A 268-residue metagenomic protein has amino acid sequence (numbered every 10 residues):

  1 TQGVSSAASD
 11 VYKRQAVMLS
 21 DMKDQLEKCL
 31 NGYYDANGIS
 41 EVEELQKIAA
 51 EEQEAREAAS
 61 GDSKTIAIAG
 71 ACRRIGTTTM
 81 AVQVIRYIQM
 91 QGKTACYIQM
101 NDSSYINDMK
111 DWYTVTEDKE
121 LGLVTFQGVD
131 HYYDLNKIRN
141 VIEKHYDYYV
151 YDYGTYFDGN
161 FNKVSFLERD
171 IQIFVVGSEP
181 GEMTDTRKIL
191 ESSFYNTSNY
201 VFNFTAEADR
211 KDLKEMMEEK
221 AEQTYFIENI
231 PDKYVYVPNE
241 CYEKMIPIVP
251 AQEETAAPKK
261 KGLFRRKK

Functional and structural regions predicted by a protein language model:
Q2-A8, Y12-Q15: Single conserved hydrophobic/aromatic residue that forms the stacking wall/gate of nucleotide- or nucleobase-binding
Y12-D21, K119-L121: Structural recognition of alpha->loop->beta junctions
A16, S20, D24, K28-N37 (+2 more regions): C-terminal lobe/tail of nucleotide-utilizing enzymes
I48-A59: Pre-Walker A adenine-sensing motif
T65-I75, M90, T94-E168, I230-P238: P-loop/Walker-type NTP enzyme "switch/lid" segment
M80: Hydrophobic positions on the alpha1 helix immediately C-terminal to the Walker A/P-loop
Q83, Y87: Active-site signature of alpha/beta-hydrolase-fold catalytic machinery across serine- and Asp/Cys-nucleophile hydrolases
Y148, Y153-P238: Conserved catalytic-core segment of NTP-binding enzymes
